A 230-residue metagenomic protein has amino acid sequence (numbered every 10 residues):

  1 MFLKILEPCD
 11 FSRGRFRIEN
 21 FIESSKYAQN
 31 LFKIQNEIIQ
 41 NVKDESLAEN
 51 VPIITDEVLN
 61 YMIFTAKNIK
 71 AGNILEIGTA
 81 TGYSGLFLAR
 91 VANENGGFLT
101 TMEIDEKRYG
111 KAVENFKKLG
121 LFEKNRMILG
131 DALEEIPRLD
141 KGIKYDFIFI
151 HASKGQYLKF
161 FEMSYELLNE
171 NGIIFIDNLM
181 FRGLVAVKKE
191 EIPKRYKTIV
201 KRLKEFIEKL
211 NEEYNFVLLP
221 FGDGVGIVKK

Functional and structural regions predicted by a protein language model:
M1-F147, K154-F175, L179-K230: A short alpha-helical cap/connector motif
